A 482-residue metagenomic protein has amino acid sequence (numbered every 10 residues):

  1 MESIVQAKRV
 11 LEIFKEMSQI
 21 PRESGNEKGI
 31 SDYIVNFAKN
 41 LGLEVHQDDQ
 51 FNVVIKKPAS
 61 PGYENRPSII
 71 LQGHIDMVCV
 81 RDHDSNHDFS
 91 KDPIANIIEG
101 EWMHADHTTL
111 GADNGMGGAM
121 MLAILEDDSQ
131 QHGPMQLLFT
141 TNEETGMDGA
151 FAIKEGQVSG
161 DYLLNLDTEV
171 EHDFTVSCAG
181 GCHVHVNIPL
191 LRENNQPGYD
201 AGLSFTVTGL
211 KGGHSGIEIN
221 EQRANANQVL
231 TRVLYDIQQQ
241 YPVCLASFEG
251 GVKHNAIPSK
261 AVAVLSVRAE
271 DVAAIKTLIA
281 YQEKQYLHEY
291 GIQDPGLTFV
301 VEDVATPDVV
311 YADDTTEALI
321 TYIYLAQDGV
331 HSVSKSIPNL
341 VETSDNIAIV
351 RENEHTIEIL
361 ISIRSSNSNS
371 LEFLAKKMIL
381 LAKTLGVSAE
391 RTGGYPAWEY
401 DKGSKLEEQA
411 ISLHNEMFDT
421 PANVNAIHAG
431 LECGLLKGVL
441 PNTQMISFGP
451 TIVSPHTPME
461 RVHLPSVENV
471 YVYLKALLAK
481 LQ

Functional and structural regions predicted by a protein language model:
E2-E101: Acidic/His- and Gly-rich active-site-bordering loop/insert found across diverse amide/peptide-bond hydrolases
V10, K335-P338, E342-E358, S362 (+2 more regions): Zn-dependent metallopeptidase/amidohydrolase metal-coordination segment
Y63-F139, E143-T145, A150-D161, Y324-D328 (+3 more regions): Active-site metal-coordination/substrate-binding segment of hydrolases, especially metallo-dependent peptidases
I75-M77, L138-G146, T168-E171, K211 (+2 more regions): Acidic, glycine-rich active-site loops and adjacent beta-strand->loop/helix elements that engage anionic groups
I94-T108, K211-G213, N415-T420, T451-H456: Glycine/charged-rich beta-loop-alpha catalytic/anionic-binding loops adjacent to active sites
E101-H104, E144-T145, F151-R364: Midchain, well-structured core segments that form catalytic/ion-binding scaffolds
G156, R223-Q240, A269-V272, A318-Y324 (+4 more regions): His/Asp/Glu-rich mid-to-C-terminal helical/loop segments that flank catalytic regions of hydrolases
E218-N220, N225-F248, A375, Y400-T443: Active-site-adjacent substrate-binding region of metalloamidase/peptidase-like peptide-processing proteins
